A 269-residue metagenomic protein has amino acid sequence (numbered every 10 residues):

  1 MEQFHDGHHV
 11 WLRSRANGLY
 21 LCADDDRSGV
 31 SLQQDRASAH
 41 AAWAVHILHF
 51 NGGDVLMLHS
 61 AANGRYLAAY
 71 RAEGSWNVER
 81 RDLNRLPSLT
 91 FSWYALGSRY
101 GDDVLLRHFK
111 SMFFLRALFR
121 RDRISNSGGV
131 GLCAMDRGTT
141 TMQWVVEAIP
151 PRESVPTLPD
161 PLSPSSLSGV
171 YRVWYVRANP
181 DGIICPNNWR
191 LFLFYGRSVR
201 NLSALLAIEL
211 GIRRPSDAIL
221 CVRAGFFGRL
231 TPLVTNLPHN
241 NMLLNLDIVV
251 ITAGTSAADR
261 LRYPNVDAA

Functional and structural regions predicted by a protein language model:
M1-R200, E209-F227, T252-A269: Lectin-like carbohydrate-binding module/patch detector with strong preference for beta-trefoil
H5-G7, L243-L246: Glycine-centered loop/turn motifs
L205: Surface-exposed, Lys/Arg-rich phosphate-binding patches that contact polyanionic backbones
I212, N241-L244: Extended, charge-biased low-complexity segments that typically form long amphipathic alpha-helices/coiled-coils
R223-N241: Chromatin/DNA-recognition segments of nuclear transcriptional regulators
